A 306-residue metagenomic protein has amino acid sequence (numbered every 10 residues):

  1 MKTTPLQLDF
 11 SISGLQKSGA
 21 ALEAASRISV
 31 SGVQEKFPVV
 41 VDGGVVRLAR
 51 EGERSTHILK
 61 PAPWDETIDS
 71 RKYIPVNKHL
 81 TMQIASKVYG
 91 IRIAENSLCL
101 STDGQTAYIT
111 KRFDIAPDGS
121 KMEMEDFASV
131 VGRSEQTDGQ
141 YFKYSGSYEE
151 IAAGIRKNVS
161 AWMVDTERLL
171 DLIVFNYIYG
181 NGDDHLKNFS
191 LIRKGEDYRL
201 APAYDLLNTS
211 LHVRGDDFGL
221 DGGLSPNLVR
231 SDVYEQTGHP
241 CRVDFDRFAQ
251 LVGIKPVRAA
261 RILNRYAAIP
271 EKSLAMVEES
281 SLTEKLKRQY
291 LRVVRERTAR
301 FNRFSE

Functional and structural regions predicted by a protein language model:
M1-L186, S190-E306: Anionic ligand-binding catalytic core segments
